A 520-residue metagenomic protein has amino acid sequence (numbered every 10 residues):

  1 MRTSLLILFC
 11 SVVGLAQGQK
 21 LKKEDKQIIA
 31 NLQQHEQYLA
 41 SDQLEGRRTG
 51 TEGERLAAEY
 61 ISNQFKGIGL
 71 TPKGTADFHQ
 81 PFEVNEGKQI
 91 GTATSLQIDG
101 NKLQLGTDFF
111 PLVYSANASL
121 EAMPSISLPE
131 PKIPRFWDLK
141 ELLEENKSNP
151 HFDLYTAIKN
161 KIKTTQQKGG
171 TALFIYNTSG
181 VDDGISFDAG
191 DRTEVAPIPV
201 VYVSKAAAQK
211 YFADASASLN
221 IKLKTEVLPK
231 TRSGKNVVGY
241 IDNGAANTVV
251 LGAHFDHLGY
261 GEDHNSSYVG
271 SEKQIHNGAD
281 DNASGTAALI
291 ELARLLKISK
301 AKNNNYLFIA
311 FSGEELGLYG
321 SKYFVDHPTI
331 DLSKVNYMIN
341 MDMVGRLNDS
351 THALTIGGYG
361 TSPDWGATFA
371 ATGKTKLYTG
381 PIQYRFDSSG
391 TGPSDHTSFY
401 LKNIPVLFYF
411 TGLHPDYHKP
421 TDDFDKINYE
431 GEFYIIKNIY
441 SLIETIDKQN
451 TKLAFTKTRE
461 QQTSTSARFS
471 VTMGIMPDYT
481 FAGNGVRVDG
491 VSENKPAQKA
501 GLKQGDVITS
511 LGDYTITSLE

Functional and structural regions predicted by a protein language model:
K20-L21, Q97-P131, G190-G278, E291-R294 (+2 more regions): Soluble metallo-hydrolase cores and metallopeptidase-like ectodomains found primarily in the secretory/periplasmic
L21, K26-E52, I68, K73-G74 (+6 more regions): N-terminal capping segment at the start of a domain
D42-P150: Noncatalytic luminal/extracellular "stalk/propeptide" segments of secretory-pathway proteins
Q104-P199, Q274-H276: Extracellular/luminal Protease-associated
P111, G244-A246, A301, F311-T411 (+1 more regions): Metal-dependent peptidase/peptidase-like ectodomains
R294, I298, P415-Q461: His/Asp/Glu-rich mid-to-C-terminal helical/loop segments that flank catalytic regions of hydrolases
N450-E493, Q498: PDZ/PDZ-like peptide-tail recognition elements
K499-S518: Conserved PDZ fold ligand-binding element
